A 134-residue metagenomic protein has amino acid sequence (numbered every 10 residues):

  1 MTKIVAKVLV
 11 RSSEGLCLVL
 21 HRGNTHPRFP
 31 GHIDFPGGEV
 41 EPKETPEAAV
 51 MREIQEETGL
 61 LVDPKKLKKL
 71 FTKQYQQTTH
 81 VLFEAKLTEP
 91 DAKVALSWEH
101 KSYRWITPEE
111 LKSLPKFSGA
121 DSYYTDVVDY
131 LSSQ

Functional and structural regions predicted by a protein language model:
M1-L18, E39: Conserved N-terminal beta-strand and adjoining loop/helix that marks the start of the Nudix/MutT-like hydrolase domain
K3, S12-E14, F71-K93, R104-E110 (+2 more regions): Active-site-adjacent beta-strand/loop module that shapes the phosphate/pyrophosphate-binding cleft
L16-E56: Conserved Nudix-box catalytic region and its N-terminal flanking loop in Nudix hydrolases and closely related
P30, S97-Q134: Nudix hydrolase/Nudix homology domain
D34, L61, W105: Short aromatic/basic micro-patch
G38, R52, K65, I106-E109: Structural detector for helix-capping/boundary residues
L61-L70: A short coil-to-beta-strand element that immediately follows conserved catalytic motifs
